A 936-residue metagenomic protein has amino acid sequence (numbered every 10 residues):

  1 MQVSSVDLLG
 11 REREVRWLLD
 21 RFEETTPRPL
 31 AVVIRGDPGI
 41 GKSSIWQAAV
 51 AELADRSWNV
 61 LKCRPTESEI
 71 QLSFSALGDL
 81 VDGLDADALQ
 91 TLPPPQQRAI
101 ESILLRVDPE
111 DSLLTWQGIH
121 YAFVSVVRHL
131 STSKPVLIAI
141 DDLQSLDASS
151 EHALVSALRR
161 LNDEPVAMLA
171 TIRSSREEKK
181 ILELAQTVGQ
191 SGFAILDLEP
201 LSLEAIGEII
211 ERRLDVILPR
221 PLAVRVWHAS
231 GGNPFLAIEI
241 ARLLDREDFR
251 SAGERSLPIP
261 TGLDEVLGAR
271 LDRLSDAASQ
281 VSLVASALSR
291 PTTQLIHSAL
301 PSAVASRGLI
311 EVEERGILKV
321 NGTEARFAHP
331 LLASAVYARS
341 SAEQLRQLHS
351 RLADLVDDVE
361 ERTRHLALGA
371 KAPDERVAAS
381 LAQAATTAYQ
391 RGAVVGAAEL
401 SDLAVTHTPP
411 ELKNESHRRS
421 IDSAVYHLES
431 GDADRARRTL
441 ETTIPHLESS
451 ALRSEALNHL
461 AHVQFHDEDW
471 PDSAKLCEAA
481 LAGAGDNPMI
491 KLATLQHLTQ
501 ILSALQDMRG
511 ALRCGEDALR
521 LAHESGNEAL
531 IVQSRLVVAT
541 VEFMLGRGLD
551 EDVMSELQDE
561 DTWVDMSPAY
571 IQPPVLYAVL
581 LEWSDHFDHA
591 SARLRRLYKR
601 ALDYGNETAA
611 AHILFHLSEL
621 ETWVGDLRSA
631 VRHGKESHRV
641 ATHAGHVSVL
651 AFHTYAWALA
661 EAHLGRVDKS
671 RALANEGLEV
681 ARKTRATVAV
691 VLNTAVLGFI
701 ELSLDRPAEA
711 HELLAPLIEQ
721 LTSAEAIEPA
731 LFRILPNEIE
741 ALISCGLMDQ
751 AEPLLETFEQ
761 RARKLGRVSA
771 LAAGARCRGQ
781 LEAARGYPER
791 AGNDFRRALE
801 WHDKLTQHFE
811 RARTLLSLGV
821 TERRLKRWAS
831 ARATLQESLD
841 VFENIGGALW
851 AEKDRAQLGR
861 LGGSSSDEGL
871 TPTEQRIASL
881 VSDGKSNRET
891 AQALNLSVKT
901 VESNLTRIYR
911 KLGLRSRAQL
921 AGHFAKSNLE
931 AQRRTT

Functional and structural regions predicted by a protein language model:
D7-R21, T873: N-terminal pre-P-loop "Q-motif" helix
A31, I45-A49, P135, L146 (+13 more regions): Extended alpha-helical scaffolding segments used for macromolecular assembly and cargo binding
R35, I40, L201, A205-R213 (+4 more regions): Short secondary-structure boundary elements
I40, I45-V136, S145, S175: Conserved phosphate-binding/catalytic loops and adjacent sensor/switch elements of nucleotide-binding enzymes, spanning
A153-T187, G192-L196: Sensor-1/coupling segment of RecA-like P-loop NTPase cores
A335, Q383-Y389, R418-S430, S454-W470 (+10 more regions): Tandem amphipathic alpha-helical repeat scaffolds
D402-T406, E441-P445, E478-G483, E516-G526 (+8 more regions): Amphipathic alpha-helical segments of tetratricopeptide repeats
N793, S817, G859, G863-T906 (+1 more regions): Helix-turn-helix DNA-binding segment
